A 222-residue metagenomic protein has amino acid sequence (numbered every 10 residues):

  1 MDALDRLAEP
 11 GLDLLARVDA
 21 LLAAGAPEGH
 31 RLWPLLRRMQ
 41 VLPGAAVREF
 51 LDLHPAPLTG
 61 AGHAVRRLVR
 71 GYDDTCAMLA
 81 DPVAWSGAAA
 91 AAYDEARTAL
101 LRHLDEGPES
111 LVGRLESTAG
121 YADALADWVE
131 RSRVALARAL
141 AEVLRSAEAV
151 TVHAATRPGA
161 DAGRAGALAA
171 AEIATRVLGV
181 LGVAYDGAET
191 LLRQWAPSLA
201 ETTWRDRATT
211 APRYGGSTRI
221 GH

Functional and structural regions predicted by a protein language model:
M1-A45, E106-S117, Y121-H222: Intrinsically disordered, low-complexity Pro/Gly/Thr/Ser/Ala-rich repeat tracts
P27-R38, P43, F50, H63-L101: Short amphipathic helix-turn modules centered on a small-residue break
F50-L53, P57, H103: Short amphipathic alpha-helical segments at helix-loop
P55-A64, A124: Short, charge/polar-rich alpha-helical segments
L58, W85, D127-R131: Generic hydrophobic secondary-structure signal
